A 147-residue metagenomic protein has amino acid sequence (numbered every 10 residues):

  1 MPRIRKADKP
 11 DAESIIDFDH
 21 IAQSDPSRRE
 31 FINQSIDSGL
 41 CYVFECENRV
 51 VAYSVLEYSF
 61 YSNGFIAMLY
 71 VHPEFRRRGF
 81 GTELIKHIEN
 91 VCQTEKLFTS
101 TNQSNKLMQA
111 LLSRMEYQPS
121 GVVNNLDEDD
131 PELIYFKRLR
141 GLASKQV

Functional and structural regions predicted by a protein language model:
P2, K6-M68, H72, I85 (+1 more regions): Acetyl-CoA-dependent GNAT
C46-R49, E74-F75, R138-L142: Short loop segments at secondary-structure junctions
M68-R76, T101-N102: A short, internal acetyl-CoA/4′-phosphopantetheine-binding micro-motif in the GNAT/acyltransferase core
V71, R77-N90, A110, R114: Conserved acetyl-CoA-binding loop-helix of GNAT-fold acetyltransferases
V91-Q103: Conserved GNAT acetyl-CoA-binding A-motif
Q103-G121, N125, D130: Conserved active-site alpha-helix within GNAT-family acetyltransferase domains
N125-V147: C-terminal "cap" of GNAT-fold acetyltransferases
